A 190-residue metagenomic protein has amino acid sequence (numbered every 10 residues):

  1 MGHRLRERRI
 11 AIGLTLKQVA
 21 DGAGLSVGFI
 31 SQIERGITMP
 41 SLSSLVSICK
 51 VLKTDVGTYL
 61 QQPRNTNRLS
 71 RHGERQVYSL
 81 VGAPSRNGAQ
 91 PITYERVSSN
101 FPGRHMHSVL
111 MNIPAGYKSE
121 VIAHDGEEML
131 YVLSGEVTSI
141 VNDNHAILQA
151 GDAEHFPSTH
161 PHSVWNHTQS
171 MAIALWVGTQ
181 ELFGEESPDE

Functional and structural regions predicted by a protein language model:
M1-A11: A short, Lys/Arg-rich alpha-helix, primarily the initiator
R9, V19, S41-L52, T58-L60: Hydrophobic micro-packing sites on short alpha-helices
G13-S31: Short alpha-helical DNA-recognition segment
K50-H105: A short, N-terminal "cap"/entry segment at the start of jelly-roll beta-barrel domains of the cupin/DSBH fold
S108-V109, H155, Q169-G184: A short hydrophobic beta-strand segment most commonly corresponding to one strand of the jelly-roll/cupin
L110-P114, A123-S139: Short, conserved beta-strand element in jelly-roll/cupin
V121, S139-I140, F156, H162-T168: Short beta-strand His + acidic residue motifs that chelate non-heme Fe in jelly-roll/DSBH and cupin folds
N142-S158: Short acidic-glycine-tyrosine-enriched beta hairpin
